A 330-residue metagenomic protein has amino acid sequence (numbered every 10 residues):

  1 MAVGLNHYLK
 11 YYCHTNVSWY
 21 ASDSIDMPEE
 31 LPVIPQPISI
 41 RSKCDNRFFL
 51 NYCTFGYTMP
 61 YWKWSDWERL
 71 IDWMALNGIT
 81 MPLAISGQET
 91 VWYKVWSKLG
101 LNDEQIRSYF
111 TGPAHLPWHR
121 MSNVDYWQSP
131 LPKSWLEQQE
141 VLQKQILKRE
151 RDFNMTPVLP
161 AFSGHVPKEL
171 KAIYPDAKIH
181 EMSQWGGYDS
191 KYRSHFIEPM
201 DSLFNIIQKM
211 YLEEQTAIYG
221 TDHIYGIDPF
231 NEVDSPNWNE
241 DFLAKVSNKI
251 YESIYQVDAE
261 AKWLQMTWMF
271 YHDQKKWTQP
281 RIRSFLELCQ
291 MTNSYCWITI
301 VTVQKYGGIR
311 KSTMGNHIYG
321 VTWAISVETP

Functional and structural regions predicted by a protein language model:
M1-F48, T54-T58, W62-L76, P330: Solvent-exposed alpha-helical segments and adjacent loops that form catalytic or protein-interaction surfaces
Y20-P32, S39-R41, L50-T54, T80-P330: Catalytic-core regions of glycoside hydrolase
